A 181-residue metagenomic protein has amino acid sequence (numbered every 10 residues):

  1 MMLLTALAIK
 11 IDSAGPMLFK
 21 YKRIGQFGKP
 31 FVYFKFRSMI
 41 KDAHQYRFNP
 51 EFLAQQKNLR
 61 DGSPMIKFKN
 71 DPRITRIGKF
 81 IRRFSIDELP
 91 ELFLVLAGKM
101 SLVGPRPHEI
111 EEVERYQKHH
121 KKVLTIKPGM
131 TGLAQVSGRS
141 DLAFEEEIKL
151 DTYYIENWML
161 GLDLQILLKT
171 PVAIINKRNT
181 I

Functional and structural regions predicted by a protein language model:
M1-L4, A14, N70, I74 (+2 more regions): A structural signal for well-ordered alpha-helical scaffolds and beta->alpha junctions
M1-Y46, L94, L160, Q165-I181: A hydrophobic, helix-centered structural microdomain
F19-P72, T131-K149: Short, glycine-rich, amphipathic interfacial segments at transmembrane boundaries or analogous
F68, L89-I181: Hydrophobic structural segments characteristic of membrane proteins
